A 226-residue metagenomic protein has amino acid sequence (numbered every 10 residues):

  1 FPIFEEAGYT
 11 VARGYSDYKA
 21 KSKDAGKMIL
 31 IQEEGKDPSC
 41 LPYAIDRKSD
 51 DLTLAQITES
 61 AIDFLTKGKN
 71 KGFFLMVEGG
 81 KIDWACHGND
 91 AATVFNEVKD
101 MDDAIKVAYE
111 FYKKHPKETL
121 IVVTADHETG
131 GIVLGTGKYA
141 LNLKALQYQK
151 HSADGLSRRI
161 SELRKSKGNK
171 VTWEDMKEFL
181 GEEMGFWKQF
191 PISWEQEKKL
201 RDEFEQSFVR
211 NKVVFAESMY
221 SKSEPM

Functional and structural regions predicted by a protein language model:
F1-M226: A post-motif C-terminal structural segment
